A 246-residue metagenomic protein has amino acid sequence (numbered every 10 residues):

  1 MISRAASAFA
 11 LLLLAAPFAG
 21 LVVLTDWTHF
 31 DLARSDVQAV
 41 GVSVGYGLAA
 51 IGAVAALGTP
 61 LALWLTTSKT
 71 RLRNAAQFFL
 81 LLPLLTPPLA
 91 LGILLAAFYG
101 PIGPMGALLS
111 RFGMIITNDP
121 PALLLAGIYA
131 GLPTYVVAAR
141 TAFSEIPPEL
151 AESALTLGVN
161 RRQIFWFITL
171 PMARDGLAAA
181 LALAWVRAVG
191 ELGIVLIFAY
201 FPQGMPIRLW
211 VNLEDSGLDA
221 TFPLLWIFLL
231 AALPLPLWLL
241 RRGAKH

Functional and structural regions predicted by a protein language model:
M1-T28, R34-S144, M172-G193, I197-Y200 (+3 more regions): Membrane-water interface segments at the C-terminal ends of transmembrane alpha-helices in multi-pass inner-membrane
R140-E152, R161: Membrane-helix/interface signature in polytopic inner-membrane proteins
A151-E152, I207, D219: A broad detector of short, well-ordered amphipathic alpha-helices that serve as recognition/interaction surfaces
L157-V159, P171: Glycine/proline-centered hinge or cleavage motifs at structural transition points of membrane proteins
P202-G204: Extracytoplasmic catalytic/substrate-binding loops of multi-pass membrane glycan-assembly enzymes
P206-N212: Juxtamembrane membrane-interface segments at transmembrane alpha-helix termini
